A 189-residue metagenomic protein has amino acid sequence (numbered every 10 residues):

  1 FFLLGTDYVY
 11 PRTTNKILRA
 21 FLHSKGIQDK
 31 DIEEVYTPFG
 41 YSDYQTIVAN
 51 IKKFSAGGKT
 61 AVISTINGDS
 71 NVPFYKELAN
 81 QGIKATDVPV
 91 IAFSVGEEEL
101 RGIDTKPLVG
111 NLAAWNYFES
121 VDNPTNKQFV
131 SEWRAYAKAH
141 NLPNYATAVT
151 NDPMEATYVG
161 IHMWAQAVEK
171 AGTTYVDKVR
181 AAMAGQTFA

Functional and structural regions predicted by a protein language model:
F1-Q81, P124: Extracellular/periplasmic Venus flytrap/periplasmic-binding protein
L3, I32-V35, P89-F93, D177-A184: Beta-strand segments within the central parallel beta-sheet cores of soluble alpha/beta enzyme folds
G5-Y8, Y117, A167: Residue-level signal for short, function-critical loop segments
R12, V72, E155-H162, D177: A structural signal for well-ordered alpha-helical segments within the folded catalytic domains of diverse enzymes
L78-Y158, E169-G172: Extracellular/periplasmic periplasmic-binding protein-like sensory domains
H162-A189: Extracellular/periplasmic bilobal clamshell ligand-binding domains
